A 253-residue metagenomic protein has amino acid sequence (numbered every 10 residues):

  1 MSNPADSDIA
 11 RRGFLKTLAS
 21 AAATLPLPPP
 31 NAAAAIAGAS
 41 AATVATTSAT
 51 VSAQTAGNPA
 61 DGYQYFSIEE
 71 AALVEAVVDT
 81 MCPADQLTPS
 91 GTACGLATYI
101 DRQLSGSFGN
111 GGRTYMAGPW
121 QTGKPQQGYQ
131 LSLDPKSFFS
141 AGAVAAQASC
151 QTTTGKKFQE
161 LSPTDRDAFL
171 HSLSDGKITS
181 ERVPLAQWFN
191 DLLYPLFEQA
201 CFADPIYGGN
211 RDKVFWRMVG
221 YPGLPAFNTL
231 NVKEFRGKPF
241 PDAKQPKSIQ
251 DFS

Functional and structural regions predicted by a protein language model:
S2-A5, N58-P59, E69-A76, L87-S253: Mature-region segments of soluble proteins
N3-L25, P29, A33: N-terminal secretory signal peptides and thylakoid transit peptides that target proteins across membranes
L15, S48, V74-A76, T80: Short, charge-rich amphipathic segments
S20, P26-P28, C82, Q103 (+2 more regions): Functionally constrained cores in energy, signaling, and assembly domains
P30-T50: Signal peptide processing junction and immediate N-terminal pro/mature segment of secreted/exported proteins
S52-A60: Short, contiguous pre-domain boundary segments
Y63-Y65: Start-of-domain signal
